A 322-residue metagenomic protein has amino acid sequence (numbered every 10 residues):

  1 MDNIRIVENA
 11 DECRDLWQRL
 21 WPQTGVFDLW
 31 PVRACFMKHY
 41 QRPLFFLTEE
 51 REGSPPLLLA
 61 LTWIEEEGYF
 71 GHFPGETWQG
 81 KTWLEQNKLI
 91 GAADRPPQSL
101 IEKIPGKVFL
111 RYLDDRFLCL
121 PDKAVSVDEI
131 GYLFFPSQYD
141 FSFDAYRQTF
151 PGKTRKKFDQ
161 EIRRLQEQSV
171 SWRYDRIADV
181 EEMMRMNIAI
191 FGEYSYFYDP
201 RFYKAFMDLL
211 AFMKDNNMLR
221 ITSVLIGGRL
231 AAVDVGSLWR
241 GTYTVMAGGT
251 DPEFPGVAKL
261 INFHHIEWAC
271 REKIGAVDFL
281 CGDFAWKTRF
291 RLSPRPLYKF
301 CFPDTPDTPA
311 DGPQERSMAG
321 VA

Functional and structural regions predicted by a protein language model:
N3-E52, P56-F70, L113-G131, F141 (+1 more regions): A conserved beta-strand-loop-helix scaffold within acyl/acetyltransferase catalytic domains
E8, A93, F135-P136, R176 (+2 more regions): Residues at the C-termini of beta-strands that transition into short coil/loop
F27, T82-W83, I130-L133, T154-K157 (+8 more regions): Short, surface-exposed linear patches
E52-S54, Q79, P105, I226 (+1 more regions): Feature targets compositionally biased, intrinsically disordered low-complexity regions with long contiguous runs
E66-I130, R240-P294: Acyl-donor binding region in acyl/amide transferases
Q86-G91, R147-K157, W172-A178, A211-N217 (+4 more regions): Noncatalytic linker/hinge segments flanking ATPase motor cores
Q86-L89, P136-Y139, Q160-R163, D199-F202 (+4 more regions): Short, surface-exposed, polar/charged, turn-prone segments marking secondary-structure boundaries
C119-T149, E272-A322: Active-site/acyl-donor-binding loops of N-acyltransferases
